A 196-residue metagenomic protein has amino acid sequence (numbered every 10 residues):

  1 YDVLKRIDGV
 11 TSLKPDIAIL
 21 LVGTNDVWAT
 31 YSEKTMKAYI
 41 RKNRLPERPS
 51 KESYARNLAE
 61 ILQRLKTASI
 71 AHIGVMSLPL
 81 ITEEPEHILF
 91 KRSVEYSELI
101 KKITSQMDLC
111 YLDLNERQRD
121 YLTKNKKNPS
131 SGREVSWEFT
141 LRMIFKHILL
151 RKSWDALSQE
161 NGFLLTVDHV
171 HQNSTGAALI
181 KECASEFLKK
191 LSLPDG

Functional and structural regions predicted by a protein language model:
Y1: Short substrate-entry loop that stabilizes the transition state in hydrolases
L4-G196: Alpha-helical cap/lid subdomain in secreted, periplasmic, or secretory-pathway luminal O-acyl-processing enzymes
